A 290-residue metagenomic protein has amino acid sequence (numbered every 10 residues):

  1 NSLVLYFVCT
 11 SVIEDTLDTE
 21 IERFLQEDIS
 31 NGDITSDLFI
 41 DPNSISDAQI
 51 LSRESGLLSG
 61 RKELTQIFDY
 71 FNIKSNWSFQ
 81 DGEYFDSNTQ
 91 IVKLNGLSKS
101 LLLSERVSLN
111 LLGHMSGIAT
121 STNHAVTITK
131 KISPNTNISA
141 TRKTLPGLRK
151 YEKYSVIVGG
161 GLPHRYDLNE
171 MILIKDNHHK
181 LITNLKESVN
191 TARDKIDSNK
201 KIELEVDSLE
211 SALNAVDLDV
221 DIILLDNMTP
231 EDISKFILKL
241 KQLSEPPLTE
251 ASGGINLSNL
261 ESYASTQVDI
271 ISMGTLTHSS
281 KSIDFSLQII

Functional and structural regions predicted by a protein language model:
S2-L5: Extreme N-terminal basic, low-complexity initiation segments that serve as generic localization/processing leaders
F7-L218, I222, E231-I237, P247-E250 (+2 more regions): Acidic/glycine-rich phosphate/pyrophosphate-binding loops and surrounding catalytic core that coordinate Mg2+
N227, G253, T275: Short secondary-structure boundary segments
K241-S244: Conserved phosphotransfer cores of two-component systems
A251-S252, L257: Structured functional modules or segments
S286-I290: Active-site loop ensemble at the mouth of alpha/beta enzyme cores that anchors a bound cofactor
